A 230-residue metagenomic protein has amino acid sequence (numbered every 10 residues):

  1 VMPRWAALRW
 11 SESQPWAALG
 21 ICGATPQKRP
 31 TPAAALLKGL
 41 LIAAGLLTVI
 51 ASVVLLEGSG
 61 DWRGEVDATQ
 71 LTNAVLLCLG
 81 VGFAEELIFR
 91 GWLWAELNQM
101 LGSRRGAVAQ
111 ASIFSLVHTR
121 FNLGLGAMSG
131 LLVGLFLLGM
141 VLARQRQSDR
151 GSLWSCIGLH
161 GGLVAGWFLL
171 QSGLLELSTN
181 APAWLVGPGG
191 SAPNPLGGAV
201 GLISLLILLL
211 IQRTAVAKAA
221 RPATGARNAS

Functional and structural regions predicted by a protein language model:
V1-A6, A43-L55, L196-V216: Hydrophobic core of alpha-helical transmembrane segments in multi-pass integral membrane proteins
E12-I88, W94-M100, W184-L185: Juxtamembrane helix-loop-helix connectors linking adjacent transmembrane helices in multi-pass membrane enzymes
L36-L41, L71-V75, R104-A109, S129-V133 (+3 more regions): Hydrophobic alpha-helical transmembrane segments
L47-I50, C78, G82, G102-T119 (+1 more regions): Small-polar-interrupted transmembrane alpha-helices in polytopic inner-membrane proteins
L47-V53, A111-F121, G161-G173: Aromatic-anchored segments of alpha-helical transmembrane domains
A84-A109, R144-S152: Membrane-interface helix/loop boundary segments of multi-pass membrane proteins
M128-G187: Functionally important transmembrane alpha-helices
G161-S230: C-terminal membrane module of polytopic membrane proteins
